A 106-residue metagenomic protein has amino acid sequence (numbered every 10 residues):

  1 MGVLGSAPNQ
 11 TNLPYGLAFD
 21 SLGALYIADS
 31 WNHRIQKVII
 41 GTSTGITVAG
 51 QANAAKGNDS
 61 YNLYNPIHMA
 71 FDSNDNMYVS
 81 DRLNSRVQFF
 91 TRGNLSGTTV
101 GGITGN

Functional and structural regions predicted by a protein language model:
M1-Y15, T42-I67, G93-N106: Gly/Pro-rich loop segments of beta-rich domains
F19-L22, F71-N74: Residue-level detector of Asp-centered blade-edge/turn motifs that repeat once per structural unit in beta-propeller
A24-Y26, N76-Y78: Conserved beta-propeller blade signature
S30, I40, R82, R92: Short loop/turn segments immediately following the C-termini of beta-strands
H33-Q36, S85-Q88: Structural signal for beta-propeller blades
